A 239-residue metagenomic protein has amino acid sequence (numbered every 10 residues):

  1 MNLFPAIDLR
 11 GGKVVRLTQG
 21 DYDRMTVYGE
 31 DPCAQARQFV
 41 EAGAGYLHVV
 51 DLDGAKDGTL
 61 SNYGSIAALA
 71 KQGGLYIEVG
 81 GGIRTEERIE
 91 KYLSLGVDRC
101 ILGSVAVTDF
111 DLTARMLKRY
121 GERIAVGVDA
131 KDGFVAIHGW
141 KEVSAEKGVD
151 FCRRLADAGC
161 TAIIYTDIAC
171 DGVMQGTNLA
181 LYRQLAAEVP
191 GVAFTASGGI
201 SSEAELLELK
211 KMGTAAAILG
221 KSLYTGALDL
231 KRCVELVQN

Functional and structural regions predicted by a protein language model:
D8, F39, L47, Y92 (+4 more regions): Conserved, mostly hydrophobic/aromatic
G11, Q19-D23, E90-L93, V97-D171: Conserved anion-binding
Y46-G64, S104, Y165-Q175: Glycine-rich, proline-tolerant flexible connector loops at the mouths of alpha/beta enzymes
H48-D51, E78, I101-L102, A125 (+2 more regions): Conserved beta-strand positions in the central sheet of alpha/beta enzyme cores
D53, S61-K118: Glycine/small-residue-rich loop that forms an oxyanion/phosphate-binding "nest" at active or ligand-binding sites
L60-A67, K141-D150, Q175-R183: Charged helix-capping and loop-helix junction motifs
G73, I77-D98, A180-A216: Catalytic cores of alpha/beta
I83, S94-L112, D167-C170, G198-S202 (+1 more regions): Glycine-rich phosphate-binding active-site loops on the catalytic face of alpha/beta enzymes
